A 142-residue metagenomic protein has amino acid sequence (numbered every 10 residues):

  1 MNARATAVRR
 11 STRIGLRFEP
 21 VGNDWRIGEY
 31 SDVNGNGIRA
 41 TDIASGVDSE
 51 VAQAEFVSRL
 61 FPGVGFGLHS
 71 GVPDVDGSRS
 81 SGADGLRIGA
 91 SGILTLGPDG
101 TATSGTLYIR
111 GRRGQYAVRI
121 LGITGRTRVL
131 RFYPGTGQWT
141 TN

Functional and structural regions predicted by a protein language model:
A5, R13, F18-N142: N-terminal helix-rich module
